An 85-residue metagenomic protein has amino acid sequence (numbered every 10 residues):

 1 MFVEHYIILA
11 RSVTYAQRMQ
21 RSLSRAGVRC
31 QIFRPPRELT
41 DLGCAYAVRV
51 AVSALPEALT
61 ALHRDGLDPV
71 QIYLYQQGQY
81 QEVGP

Functional and structural regions predicted by a protein language model:
M1, G43-A45, E82-G84: Short secondary-structure transition/capping segments
M1, R25, D65-D68: A generic structural signal for short, non-catalytic loop/turn and secondary-structure boundary residues
E4-I7, R11-L59: Amphipathic, hydrophobic secondary-structure cores in small proteins
V52-P85: C-terminal structural segments of small proteins and small subunits
